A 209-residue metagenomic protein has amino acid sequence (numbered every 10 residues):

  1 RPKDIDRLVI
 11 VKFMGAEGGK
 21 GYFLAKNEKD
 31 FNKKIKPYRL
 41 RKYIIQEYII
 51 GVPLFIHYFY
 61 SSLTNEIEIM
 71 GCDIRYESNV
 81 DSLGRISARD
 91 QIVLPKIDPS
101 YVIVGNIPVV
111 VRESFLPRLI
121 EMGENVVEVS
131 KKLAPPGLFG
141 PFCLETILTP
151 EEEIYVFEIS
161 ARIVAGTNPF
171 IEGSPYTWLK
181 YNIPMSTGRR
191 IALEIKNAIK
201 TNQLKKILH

Functional and structural regions predicted by a protein language model:
R1-L54, Y58-G71, R112-E124: Active-site nucleotide/adenylate-binding loops and adjacent lid/helix of ATP-dependent enzymes
K42-I44, V129-P135: Short helix-to-loop capping/linker segments positioned immediately adjacent to catalytic or ligand/cofactor-binding
H57, A134-P150: A short glycine-rich, hydrophobically flanked beta-strand micro-motif that places a catalytic Asp/Glu for divalent metal
Y58-S130, S160-G188: ATP-dependent carboxylate/phosphate-activation module, predominantly the ATP-grasp catalytic core and closely related
C143, R162, N168, W178-H209: Peripheral (often C-terminal) accessory segments that flank ATP-dependent C-N-forming ligase machineries
T146, E158-A161: Active-site proximal loops enriched in glycine and acidic residues that flank catalytic Cys/His/Asp and coordinate
E152-Y155: Conserved protein kinase catalytic/activation segment
